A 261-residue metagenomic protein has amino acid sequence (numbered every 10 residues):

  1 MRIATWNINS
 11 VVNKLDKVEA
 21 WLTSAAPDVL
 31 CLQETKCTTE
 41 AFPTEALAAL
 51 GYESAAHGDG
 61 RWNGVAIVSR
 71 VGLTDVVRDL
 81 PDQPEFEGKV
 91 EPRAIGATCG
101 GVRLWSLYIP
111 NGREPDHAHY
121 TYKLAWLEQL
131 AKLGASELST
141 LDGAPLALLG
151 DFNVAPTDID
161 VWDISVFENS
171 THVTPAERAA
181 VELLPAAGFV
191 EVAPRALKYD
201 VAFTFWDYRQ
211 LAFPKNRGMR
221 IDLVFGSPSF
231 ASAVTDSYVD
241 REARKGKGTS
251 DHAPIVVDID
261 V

Functional and structural regions predicted by a protein language model:
M1-S10, G101-D116, L149, H252: Active-site-proximal beta-strand elements of phosphoester/diester hydrolases
M1-V65, P156: N-terminal, active-site-proximal structural segment of metallo-dependent hydrolase catalytic domains
T35-T38, F42-E114: Structured beta-strand-rich core segments of catalytic domains in phosphoester-bond hydrolases
A46, L50, W126-I221: Metal-dependent phosphoesterases centered on the DNase I-like endonuclease/exonuclease/phosphatase
R61-V76, D200, A212-S232: Conserved beta strand-loop-helix elements of the APE1-like EEP
V65-I67, A94-G96, S106, L223-V224 (+2 more regions): Conserved hydrophobic/aromatic beta-strand scaffold that supports enzyme active sites
P81-E85, I109-E128, S165-N169: Surface-exposed cleft-lining segments at the edges of enzyme active sites
Y238-V261: Surface polyanion/phosphate-binding segment centered on an Asp-His-Pro turn
